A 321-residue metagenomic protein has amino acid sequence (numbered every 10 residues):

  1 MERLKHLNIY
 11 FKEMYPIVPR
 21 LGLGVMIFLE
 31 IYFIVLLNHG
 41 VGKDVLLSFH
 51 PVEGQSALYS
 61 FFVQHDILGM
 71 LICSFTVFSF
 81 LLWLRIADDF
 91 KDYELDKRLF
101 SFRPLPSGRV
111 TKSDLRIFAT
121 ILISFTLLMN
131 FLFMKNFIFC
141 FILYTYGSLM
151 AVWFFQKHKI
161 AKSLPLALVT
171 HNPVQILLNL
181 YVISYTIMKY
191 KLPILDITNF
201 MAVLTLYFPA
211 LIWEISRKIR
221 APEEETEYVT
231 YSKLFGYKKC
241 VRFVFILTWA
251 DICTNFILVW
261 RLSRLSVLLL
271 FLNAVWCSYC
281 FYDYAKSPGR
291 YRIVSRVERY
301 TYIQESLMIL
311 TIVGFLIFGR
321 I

Functional and structural regions predicted by a protein language model:
M1-I321: Multi-pass alpha-helical membrane architecture of UbiA-family and related isoprenoid/lipid prenyltransferases
